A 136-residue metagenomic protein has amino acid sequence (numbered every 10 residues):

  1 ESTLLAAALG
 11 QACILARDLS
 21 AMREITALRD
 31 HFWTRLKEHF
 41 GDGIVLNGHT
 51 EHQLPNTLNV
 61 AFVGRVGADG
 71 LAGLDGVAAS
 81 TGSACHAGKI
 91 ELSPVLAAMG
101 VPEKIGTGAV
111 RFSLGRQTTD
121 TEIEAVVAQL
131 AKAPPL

Functional and structural regions predicted by a protein language model:
E1-L136: Pyridoxal 5′-phosphate
